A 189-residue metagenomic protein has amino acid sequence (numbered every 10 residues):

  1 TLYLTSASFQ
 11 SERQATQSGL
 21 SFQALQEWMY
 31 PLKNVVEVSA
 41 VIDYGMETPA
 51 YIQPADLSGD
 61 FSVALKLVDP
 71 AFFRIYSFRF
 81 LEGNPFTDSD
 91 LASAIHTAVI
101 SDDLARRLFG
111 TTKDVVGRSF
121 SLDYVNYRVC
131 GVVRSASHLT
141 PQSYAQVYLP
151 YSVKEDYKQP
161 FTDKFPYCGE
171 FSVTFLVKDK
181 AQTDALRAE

Functional and structural regions predicted by a protein language model:
T1-Y51, G59, Y167-S172: Membrane-proximal extracellular/periplasmic loop immediately following the first transmembrane helix
T5-S6, S11, Q53-D56, T87 (+2 more regions): Serine/threonine-rich low-complexity intrinsically disordered regions
Q10, Q14-Q17, Q23-Q26, Q53 (+4 more regions): Residue-identity detector for glutamine
T16, L20, D56-S58, S101-D102 (+1 more regions): Short alpha-helix boundary/capping motifs
Q17-S21, S62, S93, K164-P166 (+1 more regions): Aromatic-acidic/polar surface patches that form glycan- and anion
E27-L108: Short beta-strand boundary microenvironments
K66-F86, H96-E189: Mid-to-C-terminal secondary-structure elements that act as membrane-proximal/extracytoplasmic interface segments
